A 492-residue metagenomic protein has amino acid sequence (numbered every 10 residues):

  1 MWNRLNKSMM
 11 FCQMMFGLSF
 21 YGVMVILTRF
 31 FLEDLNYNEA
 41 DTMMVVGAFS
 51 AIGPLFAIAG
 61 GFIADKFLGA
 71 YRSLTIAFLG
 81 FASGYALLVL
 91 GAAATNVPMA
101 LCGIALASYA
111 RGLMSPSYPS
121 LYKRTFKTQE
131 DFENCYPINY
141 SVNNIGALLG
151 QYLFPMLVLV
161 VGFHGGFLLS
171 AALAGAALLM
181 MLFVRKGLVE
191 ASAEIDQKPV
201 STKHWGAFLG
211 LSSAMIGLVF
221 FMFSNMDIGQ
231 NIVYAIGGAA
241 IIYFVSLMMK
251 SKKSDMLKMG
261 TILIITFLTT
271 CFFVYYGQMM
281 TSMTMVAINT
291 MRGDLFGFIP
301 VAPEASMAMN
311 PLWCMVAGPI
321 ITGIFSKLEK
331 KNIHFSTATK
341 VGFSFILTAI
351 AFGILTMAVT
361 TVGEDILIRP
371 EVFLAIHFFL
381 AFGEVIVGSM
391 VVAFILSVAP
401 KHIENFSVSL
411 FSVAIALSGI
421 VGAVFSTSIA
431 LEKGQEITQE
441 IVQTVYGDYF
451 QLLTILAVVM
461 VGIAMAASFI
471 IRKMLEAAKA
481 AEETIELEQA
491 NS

Functional and structural regions predicted by a protein language model:
M1-R4, F154, V158-T284, I288-D294 (+3 more regions): Intracellular loop-helix junctions on the cytosolic face of multi-pass helical membrane proteins
V25-D41, M279-A305: Short amphipathic helix-loop junctions that connect adjacent transmembrane helices in Major Facilitator Superfamily/SLC
G47-A64, A308-I321, L417: Central cavity-lining transmembrane alpha-helices of secondary-active solute carriers, predominantly the Major
A57-A94: Conserved MFS/SLC helix-loop-helix module at the cytosolic interface between two early adjacent transmembrane helices
K66-L79, K327-I346: Cytoplasmic membrane-interface "Motif A"-like loop-to-helix N-cap segments of 12-TM Major Facilitator Superfamily
L79-T95, F343-D365: C-terminal ends and interior cores of transmembrane alpha-helices in multi-pass membrane transporters/permeases
L113-K127, I386-A399: Intracellular juxtamembrane helix-capping segments at the cytosolic ends of symmetry-related transmembrane helices
E133-Y152, V158, L173-A177, M181 (+2 more regions): Glycine-rich segments within core transmembrane alpha-helices of 12-TM secondary carriers
